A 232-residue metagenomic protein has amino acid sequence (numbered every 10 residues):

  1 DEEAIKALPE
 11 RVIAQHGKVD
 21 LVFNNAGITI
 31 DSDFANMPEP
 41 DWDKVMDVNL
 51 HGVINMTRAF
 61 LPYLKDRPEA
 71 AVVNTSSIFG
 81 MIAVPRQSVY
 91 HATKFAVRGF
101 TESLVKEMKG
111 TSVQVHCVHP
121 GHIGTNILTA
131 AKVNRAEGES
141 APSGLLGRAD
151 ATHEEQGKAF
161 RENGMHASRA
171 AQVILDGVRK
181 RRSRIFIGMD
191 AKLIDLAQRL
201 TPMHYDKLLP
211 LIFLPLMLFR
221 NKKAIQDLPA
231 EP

Functional and structural regions predicted by a protein language model:
D1-A7, E39: The beta1-alpha1 cofactor-binding region of Rossmann-like NAD(H)/NADP(H)-dependent oxidoreductases
R11-V22, I30: A glycine-rich helix->loop->beta "capping" turn within Rossmann-like NAD(P)(H)-dependent oxidoreductase domains
D33-F34, P38-D43: Substrate-binding pocket helix/loop in short-chain dehydrogenase/reductase
A35, I82-V89: Active-site loop immediately N-terminal to the catalytic Tyr-X3-Lys motif of short-chain dehydrogenase/reductase
T57, T93: Active-site helix of classical SDR
S77: Residue(s) in the substrate-gating loop at a strand-loop-helix junction that position the organic substrate next
G110-M189: SDR active-site lid
